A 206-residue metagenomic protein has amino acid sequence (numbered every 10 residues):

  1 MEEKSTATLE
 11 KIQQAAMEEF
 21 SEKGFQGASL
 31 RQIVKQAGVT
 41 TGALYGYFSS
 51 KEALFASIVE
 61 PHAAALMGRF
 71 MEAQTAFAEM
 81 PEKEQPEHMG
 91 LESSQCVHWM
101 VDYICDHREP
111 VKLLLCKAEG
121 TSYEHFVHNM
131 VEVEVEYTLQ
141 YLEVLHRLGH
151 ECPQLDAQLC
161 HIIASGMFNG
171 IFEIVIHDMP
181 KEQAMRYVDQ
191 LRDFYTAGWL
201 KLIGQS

Functional and structural regions predicted by a protein language model:
M1-K4, I203: N-terminal intrinsically disordered/low-complexity leader segments
K11-E18, E22, Q32, Q36 (+6 more regions): Alpha-helical structural segments
V39-F48: Short hydrophobic/aromatic patch on the recognition helix
A78, K83, H98-T121: Amphipathic alpha-helical segments used for helix-helix packing
L91, W99-D106, T121-R147, Q158-S165: Amphipathic alpha-helical packing segments from all-alpha helical-bundle domains
D106, E136-V144, C160-S206: C-terminal peripheral helix-coil segments that are non-catalytic and often amphipathic
